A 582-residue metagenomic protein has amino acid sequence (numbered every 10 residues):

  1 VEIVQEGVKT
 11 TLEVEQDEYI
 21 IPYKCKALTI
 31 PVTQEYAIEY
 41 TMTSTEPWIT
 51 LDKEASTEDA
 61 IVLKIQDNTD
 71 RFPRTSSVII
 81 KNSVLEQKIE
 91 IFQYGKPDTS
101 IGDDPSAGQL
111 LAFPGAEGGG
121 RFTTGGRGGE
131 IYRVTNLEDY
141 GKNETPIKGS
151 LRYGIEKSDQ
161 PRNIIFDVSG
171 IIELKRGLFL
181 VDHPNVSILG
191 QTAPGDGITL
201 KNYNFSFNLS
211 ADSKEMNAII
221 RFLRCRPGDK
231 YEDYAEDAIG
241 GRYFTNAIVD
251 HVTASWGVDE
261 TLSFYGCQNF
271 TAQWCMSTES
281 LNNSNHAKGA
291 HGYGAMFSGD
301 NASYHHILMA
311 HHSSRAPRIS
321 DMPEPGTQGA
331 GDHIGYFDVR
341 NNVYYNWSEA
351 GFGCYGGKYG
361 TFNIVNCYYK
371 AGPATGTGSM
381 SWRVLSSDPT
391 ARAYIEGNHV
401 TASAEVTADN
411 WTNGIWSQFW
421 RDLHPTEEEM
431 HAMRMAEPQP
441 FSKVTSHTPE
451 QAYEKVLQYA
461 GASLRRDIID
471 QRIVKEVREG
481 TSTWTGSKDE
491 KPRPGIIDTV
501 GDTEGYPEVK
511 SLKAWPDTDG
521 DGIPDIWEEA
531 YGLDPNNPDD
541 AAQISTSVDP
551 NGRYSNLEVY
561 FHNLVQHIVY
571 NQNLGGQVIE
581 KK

Functional and structural regions predicted by a protein language model:
V1, F72-S83: A short beta-strand micro-motif common to beta-rich folds, especially ectodomain repeats
L12-M42: Solvent-exposed, low-complexity, repeat-rich "mucin-like" stalks and linkers
Q34-V62: Surface-exposed binding patches on compact interaction domains or structured appendages
L110-I164: Acidic Gly/Asp/Thr-rich repetitive segments characteristic of extracellular carbohydrate-active and adhesion proteins
I147-D159, I172-S187, G197-R221, P227-F244 (+1 more regions): Extracellular beta-strand-rich solenoid/capping regions of secreted or surface-exposed proteins that bind or remodel
N185, L189-G190, E215-P227, Y243-W256 (+4 more regions): Right-handed parallel beta-helix
R318, M322-P323, Y336-V500: Extracellular beta-rich repeat passengers
K510-W515, I526-K581: Proline-centered structural pivot motif
